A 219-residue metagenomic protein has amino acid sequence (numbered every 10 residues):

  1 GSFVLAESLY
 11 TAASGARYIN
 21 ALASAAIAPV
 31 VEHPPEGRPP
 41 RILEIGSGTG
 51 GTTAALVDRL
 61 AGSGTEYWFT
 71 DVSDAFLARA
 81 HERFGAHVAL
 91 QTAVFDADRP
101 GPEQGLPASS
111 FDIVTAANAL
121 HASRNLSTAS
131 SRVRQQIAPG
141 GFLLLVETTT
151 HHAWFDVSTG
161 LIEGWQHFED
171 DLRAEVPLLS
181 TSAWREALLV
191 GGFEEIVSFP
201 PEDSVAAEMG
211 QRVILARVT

Functional and structural regions predicted by a protein language model:
G1-T219: 4′-phosphopantetheine-dependent carrier domains
